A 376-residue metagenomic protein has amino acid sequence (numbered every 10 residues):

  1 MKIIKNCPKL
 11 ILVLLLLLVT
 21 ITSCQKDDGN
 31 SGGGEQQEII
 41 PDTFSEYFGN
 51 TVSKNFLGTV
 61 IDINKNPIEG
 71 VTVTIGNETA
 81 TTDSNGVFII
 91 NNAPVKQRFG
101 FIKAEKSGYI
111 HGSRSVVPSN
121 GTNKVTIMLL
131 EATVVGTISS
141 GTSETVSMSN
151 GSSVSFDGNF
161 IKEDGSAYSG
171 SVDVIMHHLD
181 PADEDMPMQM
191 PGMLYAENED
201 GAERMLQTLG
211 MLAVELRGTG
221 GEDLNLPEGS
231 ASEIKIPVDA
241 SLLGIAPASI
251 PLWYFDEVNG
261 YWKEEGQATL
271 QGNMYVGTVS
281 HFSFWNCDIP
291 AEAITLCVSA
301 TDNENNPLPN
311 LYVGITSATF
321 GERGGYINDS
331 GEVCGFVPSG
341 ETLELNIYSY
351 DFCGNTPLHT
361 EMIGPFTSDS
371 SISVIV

Functional and structural regions predicted by a protein language model:
K2-I11: Bacterial N-terminal signal peptides that target proteins for export
I3, L17-V52: Bacterial Sec-dependent N-terminal signal peptides
S31-Y47, F56, S84-N85, M128-M148 (+7 more regions): Proteolytic cleavage junctions
T59, N64, V71-Q97, L311-S330: Short amphipathic beta-strand segments in non-cytosolic proteins
N66-V73, S166-D173, G229-S230, A248-S249 (+1 more regions): Short flexible loop/turn segments that cap and initiate beta-strands
I68, I75-T81, I110-R114, G260-G266 (+2 more regions): Surface-exposed loop/edge segments in extracytoplasmic proteins
I75, V95-N120, M128-L130, T342 (+1 more regions): A short, solvent-exposed loop/turn motif at the edges and junctions of modular extracellular/periplasmic domains
S152-S230: Long, contiguous ectodomains of secretory-pathway proteins
